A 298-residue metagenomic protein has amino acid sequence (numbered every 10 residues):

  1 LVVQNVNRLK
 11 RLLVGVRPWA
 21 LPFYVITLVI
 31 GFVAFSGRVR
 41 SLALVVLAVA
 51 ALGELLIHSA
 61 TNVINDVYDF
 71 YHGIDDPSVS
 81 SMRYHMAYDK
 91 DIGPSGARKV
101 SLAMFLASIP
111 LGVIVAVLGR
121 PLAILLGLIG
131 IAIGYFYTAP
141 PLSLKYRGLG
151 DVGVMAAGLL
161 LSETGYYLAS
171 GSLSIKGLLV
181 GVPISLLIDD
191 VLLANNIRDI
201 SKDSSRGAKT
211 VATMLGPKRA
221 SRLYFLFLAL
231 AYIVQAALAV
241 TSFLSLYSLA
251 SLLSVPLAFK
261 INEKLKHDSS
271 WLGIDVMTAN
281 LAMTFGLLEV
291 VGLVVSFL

Functional and structural regions predicted by a protein language model:
L1-V49, G53, L142-R147: Topogenic membrane-insertion module of multi-pass membrane proteins
P22-G31, V152-Y166, A212-P217, V276-V290: Small-residue-rich segments of transmembrane alpha-helices in multi-pass membrane proteins, especially helix faces
I30, V39-V67, I124-A132, I175-A194: Membrane-embedded alpha-helical segments that form the functional core of polytopic membrane enzymes, especially those
R38, G153-I200, K218-R222: Functional transmembrane core segments of multi-pass inner-membrane proteins
L56-S81, D189-A212: Acidic (Asp/Glu-rich) catalytic motifs at the cytosolic membrane interface
S78-L118, V211-L244, A279-M283: Multi-pass membrane catalytic core of lipid/isoprenoid biosynthesis enzymes
H85-I175: Intramembrane alpha-helical segments
I233, V240-L298: Extended hydrophobic alpha-helices typical of membrane-associated regions
